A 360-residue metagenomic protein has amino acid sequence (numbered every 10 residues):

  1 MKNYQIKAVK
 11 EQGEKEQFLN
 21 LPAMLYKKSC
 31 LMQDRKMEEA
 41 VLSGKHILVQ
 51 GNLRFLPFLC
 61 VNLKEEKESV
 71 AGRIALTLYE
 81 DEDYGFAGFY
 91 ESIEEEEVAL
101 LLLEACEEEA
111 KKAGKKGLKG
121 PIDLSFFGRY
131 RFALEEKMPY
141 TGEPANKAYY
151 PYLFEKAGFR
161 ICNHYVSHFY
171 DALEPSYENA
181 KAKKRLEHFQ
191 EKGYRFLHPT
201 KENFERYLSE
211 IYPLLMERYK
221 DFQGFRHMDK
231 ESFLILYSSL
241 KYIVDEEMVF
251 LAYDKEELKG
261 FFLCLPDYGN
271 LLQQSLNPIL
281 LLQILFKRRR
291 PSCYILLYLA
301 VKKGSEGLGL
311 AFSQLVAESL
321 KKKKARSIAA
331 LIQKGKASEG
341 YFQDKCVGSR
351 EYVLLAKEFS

Functional and structural regions predicted by a protein language model:
M1-I47, L59, D83, R185-S232 (+1 more regions): Short amphipathic alpha-helix that is part of the acyltransferase structural core
E14-K15, K27, M32-L42, G51-F58 (+5 more regions): Catalytic cores of nucleotide-enabled group-transfer and carboxylate-activating enzymes in metabolic and assembly-line
F18, C106, V316: Aromatic/hydrophobic pocket-lining residues that form π-stacking "cages" and hydrophobic walls in ligand
R35-E143, Y242-I243, Y253-S275, Q283-L299 (+2 more regions): Conserved donor-binding loop and adjoining core beta-sheet/short helix segment in diverse acyl/aminoacyl transferases
M37, F127-P175, E247-F250, D254 (+3 more regions): Active-site/acyl-donor-binding loops of N-acyltransferases
F86-E91, F196-L197, D221-F222, L296-K302 (+1 more regions): Glycine- and acidic
E95-L103, S305-V316: Glycine-rich acyl-CoA binding loop
P213, E217-Q223, I235-A252: Beta-propeller domains
